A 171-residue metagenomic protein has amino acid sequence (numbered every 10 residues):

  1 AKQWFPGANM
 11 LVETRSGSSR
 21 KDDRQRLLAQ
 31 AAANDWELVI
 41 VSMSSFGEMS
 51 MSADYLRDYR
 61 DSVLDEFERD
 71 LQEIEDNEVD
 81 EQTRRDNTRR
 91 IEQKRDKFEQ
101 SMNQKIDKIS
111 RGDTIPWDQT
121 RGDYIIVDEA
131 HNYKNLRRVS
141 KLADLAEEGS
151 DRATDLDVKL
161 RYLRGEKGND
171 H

Functional and structural regions predicted by a protein language model:
A1-L160: SF2 helicase/translocase NTPase motor core, specifically the RecA-like lobe 1 inter-motif segment between Walker
G122, K167-H171: A short helix->loop->beta-strand "cap" motif at the edges of active sites that frequently abuts
L163-G165: Glycine-rich helix-loop-beta junction characteristic of Rossmann-like nucleotide cofactor-binding loops
